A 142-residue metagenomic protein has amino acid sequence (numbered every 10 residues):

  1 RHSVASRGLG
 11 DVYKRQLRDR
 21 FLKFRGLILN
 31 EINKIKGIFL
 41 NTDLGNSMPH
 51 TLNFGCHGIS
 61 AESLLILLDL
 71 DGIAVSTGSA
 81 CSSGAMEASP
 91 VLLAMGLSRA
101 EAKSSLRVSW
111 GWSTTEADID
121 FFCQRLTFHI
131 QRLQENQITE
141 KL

Functional and structural regions predicted by a protein language model:
R1-Y13: Single conserved hydrophobic/aromatic residue that forms the stacking wall/gate of nucleotide- or nucleobase-binding
D11-L142: Pyridoxal 5′-phosphate
